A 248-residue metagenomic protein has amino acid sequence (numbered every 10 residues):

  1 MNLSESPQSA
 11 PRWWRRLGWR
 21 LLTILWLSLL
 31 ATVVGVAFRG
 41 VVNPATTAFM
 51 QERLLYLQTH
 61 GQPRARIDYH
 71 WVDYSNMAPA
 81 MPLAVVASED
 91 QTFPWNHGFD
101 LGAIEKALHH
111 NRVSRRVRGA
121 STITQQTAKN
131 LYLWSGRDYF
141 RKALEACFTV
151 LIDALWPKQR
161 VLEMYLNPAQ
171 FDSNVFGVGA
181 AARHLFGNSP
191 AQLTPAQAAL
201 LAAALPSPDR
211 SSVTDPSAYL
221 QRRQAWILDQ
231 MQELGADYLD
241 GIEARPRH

Functional and structural regions predicted by a protein language model:
N2-H248: Juxtamembrane regions of bacterial inner-membrane/periplasmic proteins, predominantly the peptidoglycan biogenesis
